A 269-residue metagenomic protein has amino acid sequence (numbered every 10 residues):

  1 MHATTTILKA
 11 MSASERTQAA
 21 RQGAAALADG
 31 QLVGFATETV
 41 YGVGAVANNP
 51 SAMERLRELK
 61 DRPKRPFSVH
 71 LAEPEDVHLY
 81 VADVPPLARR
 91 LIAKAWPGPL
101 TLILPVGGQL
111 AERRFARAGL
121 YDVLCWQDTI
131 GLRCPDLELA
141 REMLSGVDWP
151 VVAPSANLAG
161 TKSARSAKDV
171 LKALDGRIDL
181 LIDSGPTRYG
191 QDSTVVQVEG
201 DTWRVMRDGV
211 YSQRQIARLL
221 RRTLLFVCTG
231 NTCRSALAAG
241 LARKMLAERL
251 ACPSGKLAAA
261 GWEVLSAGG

Functional and structural regions predicted by a protein language model:
M1-V227: Active-site-adjacent structural elements in enzyme catalytic cores
T223-G269: Conserved active-site segments centered on acidic
